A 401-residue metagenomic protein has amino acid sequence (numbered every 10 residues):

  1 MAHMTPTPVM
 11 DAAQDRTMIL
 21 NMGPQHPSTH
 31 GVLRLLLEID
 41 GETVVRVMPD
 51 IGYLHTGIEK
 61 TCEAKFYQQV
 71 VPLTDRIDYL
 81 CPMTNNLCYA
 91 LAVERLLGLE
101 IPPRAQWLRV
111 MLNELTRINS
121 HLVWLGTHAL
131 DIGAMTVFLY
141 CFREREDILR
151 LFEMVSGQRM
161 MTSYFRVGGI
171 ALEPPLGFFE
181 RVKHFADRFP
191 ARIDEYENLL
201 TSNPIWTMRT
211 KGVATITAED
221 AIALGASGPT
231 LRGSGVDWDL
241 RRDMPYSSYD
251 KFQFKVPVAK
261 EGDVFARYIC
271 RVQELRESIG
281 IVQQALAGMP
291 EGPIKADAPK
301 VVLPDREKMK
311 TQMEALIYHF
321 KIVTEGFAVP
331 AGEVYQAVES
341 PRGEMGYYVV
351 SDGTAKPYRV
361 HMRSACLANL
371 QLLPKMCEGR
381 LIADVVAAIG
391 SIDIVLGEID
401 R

Functional and structural regions predicted by a protein language model:
M1-R401: Metal/cofactor-centered catalytic core regions of large enzymes
